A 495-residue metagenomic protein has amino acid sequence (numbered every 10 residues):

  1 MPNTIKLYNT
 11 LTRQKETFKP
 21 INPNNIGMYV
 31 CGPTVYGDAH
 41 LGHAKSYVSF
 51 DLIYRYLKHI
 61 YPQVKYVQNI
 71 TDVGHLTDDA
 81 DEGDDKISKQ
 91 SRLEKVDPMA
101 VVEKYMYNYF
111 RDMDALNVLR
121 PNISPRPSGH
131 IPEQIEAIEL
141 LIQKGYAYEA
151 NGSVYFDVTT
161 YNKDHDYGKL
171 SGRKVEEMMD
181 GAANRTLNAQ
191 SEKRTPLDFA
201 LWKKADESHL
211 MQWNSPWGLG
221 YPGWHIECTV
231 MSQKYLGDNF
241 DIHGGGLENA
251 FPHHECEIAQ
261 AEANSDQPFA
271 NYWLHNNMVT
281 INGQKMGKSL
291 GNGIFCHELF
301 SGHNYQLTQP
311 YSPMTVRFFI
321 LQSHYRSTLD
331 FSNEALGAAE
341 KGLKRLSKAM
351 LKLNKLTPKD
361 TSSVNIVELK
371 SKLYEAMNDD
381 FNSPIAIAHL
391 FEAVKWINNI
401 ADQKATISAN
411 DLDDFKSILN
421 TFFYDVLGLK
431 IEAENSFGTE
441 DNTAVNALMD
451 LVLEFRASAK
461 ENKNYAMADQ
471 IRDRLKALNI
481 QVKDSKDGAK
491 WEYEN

Functional and structural regions predicted by a protein language model:
M1-Y36, D51, F110-R111, P132-K352: Alpha-helical recognition segments enriched in aromatics with Gly/Pro capping that present substrate-recognition
P2, T12, I21-N117, D487-W491: N-terminal, positively charged nucleic-acid-binding surface of large information/translation enzymes
K58, I142, K476: Anion (oxyanion) recognition and catalysis
Q63-K65, G145-N151, Q481-K483: Short, well-structured beta-strand/strand-turn elements
V67-H75, V102-Y109, L119-Q134, G152-Y161: Short, glycine/charge-rich beta-strand/loop segments that flank catalytic centers and engage negatively charged groups
S91-M99, R120-P121, Q306, R326-D330: Short, polar/flexible loop-turn hinges at active-site or ligand-entry regions and domain interfaces
P121-P125, H243-G245, N410: Short catalytic-loop micro-motif centered on adjacent basic/acidic residues
F295-N495: Structural preference for alpha-helix termini/caps and helix-kink/transition segments
